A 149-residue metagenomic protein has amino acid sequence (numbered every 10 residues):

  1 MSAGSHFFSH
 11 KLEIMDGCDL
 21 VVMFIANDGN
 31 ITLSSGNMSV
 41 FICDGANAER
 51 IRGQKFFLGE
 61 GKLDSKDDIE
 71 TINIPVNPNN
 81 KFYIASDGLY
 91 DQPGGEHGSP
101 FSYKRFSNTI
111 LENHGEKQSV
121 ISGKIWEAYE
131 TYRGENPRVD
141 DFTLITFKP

Functional and structural regions predicted by a protein language model:
M1-P149: Conserved subregion of the PPM/PP2C metallophosphatase catalytic domain
